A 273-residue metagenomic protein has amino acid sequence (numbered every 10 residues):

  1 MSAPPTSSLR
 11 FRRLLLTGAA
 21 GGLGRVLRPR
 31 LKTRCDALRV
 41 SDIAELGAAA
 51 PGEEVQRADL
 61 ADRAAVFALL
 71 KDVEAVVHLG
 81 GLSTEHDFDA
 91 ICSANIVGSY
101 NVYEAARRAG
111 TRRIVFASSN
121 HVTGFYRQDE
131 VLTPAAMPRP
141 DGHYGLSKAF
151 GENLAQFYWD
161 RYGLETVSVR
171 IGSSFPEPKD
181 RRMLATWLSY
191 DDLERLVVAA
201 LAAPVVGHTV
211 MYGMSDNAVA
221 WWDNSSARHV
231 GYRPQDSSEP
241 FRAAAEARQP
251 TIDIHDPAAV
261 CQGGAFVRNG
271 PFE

Functional and structural regions predicted by a protein language model:
F11-T33: N-terminal Rossmann NAD(P)H-binding glycine-rich loop of SDR-like oxidoreductase domains
P29, S99-Y100, A149-Q156, D160 (+1 more regions): Conserved active-site helix of classical SDR/Rossmann-fold NAD(P)-dependent CH-OH oxidoreductases
G47, E53-A94: NAD(P)H-binding glycine-rich loop region in Rossmannoid oxidoreductase-like domains and their noncatalytic homologs
A61, A90-N101, A109, N120 (+3 more regions): Glycine-rich NAD(P)-binding loop of the Rossmann-fold in SDR/ketoreductase-type enzymes
S93, R127-T166: Catalytic helix-loop patch of NAD(P)-dependent Rossmann-fold dehydrogenases
N101-R139: Conserved Rossmann-fold NAD(P)-dependent oxidoreductase catalytic core, especially the SDR/UDP-sugar
R170-E177, W187-H208, D216: Alpha-helical substrate-binding/gating segment
V210, D216-R233, R248-F272: Conserved C-terminal active-site "lid" loop/helix of NAD(P)H-dependent oxidoreductases that clamps the redox cofactor
